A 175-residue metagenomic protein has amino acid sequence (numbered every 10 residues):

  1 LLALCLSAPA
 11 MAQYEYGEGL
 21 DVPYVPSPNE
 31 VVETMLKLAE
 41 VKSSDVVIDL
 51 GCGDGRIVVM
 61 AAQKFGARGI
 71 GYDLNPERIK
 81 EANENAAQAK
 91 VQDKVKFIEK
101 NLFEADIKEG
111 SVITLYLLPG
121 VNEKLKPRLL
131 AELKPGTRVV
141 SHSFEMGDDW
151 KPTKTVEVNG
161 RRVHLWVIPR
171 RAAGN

Functional and structural regions predicted by a protein language model:
L1-P9: Bacterial N-terminal signal peptides
M11-D45: S-adenosyl-L-methionine
S44-G53: Conserved class I S-adenosyl-L-methionine
G55-V59: Glycine-rich SAM-binding Motif I of class I
R68-D73: Conserved SAM-binding motif I beta-strand of class I
P76-E109: S-adenosyl-L-methionine
K108-K124: A short SAM/SAH-binding and catalytic strip from SAM-dependent methyltransferases
G120-N175: C-terminal substrate-binding/active-site "lid" region of AdoMet-derived donor-dependent transferases
